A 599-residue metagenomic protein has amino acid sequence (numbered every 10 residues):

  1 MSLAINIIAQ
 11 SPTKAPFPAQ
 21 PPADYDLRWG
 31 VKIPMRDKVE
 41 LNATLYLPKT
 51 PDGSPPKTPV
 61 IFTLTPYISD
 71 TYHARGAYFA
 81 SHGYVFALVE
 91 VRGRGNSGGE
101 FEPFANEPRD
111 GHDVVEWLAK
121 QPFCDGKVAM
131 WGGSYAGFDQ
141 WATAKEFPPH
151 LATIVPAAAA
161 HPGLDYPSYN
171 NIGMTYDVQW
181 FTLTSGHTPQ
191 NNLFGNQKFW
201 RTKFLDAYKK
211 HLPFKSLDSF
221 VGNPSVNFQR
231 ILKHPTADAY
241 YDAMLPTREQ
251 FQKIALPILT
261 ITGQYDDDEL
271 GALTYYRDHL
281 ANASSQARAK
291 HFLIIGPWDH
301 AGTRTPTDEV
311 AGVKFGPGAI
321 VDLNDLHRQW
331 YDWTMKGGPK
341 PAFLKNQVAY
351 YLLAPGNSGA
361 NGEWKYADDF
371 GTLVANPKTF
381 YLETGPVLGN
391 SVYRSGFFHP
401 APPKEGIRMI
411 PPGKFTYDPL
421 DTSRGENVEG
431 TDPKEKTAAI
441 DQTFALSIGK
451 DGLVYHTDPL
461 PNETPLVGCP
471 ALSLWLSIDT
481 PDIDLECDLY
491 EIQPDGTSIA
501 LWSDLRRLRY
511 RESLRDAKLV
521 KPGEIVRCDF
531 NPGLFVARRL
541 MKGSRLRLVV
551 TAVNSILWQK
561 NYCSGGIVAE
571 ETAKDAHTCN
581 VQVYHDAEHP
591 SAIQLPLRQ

Functional and structural regions predicted by a protein language model:
K14-P56, H456-N462, D516: N-terminal cap/lid segment of alpha/beta-hydrolase-fold proteins
P16, S81, K145-K253: Accessory cap/linker subdomain of secreted extracellular hydrolases
T50-K120, P162, P167-Y169, R304-F315 (+6 more regions): Cap/lid segment of the alpha/beta-hydrolase catalytic domain
P122-Y135: Alpha/beta-hydrolase fold nucleophile elbow
A136-A144: Short helix immediately C-terminal to the catalytic nucleophile in hydrolase catalytic domains
Y208-K215, E309-Q599: C-terminal, loop-rich substrate-recognition/catalytic regions characterized by aromatic stacking residues
I254, T260-T262: Short beta-strand/loop motif that positions the catalytic acidic residue of the alpha/beta-hydrolase fold
L270-H291: Active-site-adjacent alpha-helix of alpha/beta-hydrolase-fold enzymes
